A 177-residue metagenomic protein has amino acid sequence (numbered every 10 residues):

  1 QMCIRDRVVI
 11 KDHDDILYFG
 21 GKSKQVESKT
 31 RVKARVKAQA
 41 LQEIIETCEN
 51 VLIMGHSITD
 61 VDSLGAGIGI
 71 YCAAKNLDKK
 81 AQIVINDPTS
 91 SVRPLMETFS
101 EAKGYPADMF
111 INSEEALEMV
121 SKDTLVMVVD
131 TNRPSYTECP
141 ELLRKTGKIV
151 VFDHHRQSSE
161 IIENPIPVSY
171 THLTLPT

Functional and structural regions predicted by a protein language model:
Q1, R5-F19: Catalytic/regulatory signature loops of cyclic-dinucleotide turnover enzymes and related class III nucleotidyl cyclases
M2-D6, T171-T177: Conserved small/polar residues in nucleotide/adenosyl-binding loops
S23-L41: Long, charged amphipathic helices and adjacent flexible linkers at domain junctions
Q39-V51: Glycine-rich phosphate/diphosphate-binding loops that line cofactor/substrate pockets in enzymes
N50, T124-M127: Structural motif
L52-A116: Anionic-ligand anchoring segments at beta-strand to alpha-helix junctions in alpha/beta enzyme folds, i.e., glycine
D60, M127, D153: Divalent metal-coordination and catalytic microenvironments
R133-L173: Glycine-rich, acidic loop regions that bind phosphate or pyrophosphate groups
